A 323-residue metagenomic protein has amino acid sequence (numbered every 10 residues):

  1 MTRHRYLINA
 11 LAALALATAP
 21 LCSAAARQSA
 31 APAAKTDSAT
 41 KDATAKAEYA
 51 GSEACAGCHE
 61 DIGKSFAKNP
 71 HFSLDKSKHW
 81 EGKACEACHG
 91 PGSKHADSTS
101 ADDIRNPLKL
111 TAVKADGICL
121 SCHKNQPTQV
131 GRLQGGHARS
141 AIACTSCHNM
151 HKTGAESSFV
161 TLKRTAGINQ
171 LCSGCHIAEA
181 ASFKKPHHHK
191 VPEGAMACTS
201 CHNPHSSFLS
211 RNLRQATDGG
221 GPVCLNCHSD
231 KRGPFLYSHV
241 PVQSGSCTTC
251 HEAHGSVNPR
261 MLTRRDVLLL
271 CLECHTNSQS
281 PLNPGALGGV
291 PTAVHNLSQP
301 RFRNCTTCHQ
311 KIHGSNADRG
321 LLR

Functional and structural regions predicted by a protein language model:
T2-R5, C22-R323: Short sequence/structural segments immediately N-terminal
N9-A19: Bacterial N-terminal signal peptides
